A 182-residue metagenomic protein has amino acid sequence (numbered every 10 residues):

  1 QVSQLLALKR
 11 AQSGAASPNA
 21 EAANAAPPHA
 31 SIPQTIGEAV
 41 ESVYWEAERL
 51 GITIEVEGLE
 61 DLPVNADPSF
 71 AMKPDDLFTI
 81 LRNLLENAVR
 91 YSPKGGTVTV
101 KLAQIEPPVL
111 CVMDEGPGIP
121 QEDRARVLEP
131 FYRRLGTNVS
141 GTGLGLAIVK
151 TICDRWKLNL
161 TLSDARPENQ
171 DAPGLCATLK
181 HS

Functional and structural regions predicted by a protein language model:
A7, A11-A26, V64-M72: Conserved micro-motifs of the catalytic ATP-binding
A22-A23, E46-D61: Short conserved segments within the C-terminal catalytic ATPase subdomain
A88-V89: Short helix-loop "hinge" at the ATP-lid/N-box region of the Bergerat-fold HATPase_c
G95-P107: Short beta-strand/loop element within the Bergerat-fold HATPase_c
I119-F131: Short conserved segment of the HATPase_c
G145, V149: Short alpha-helical Gxxx[C/S/T] motif in the catalytic ATP-binding
K157-N169: Glycine-rich ATP-binding loops of the HATPase_c
